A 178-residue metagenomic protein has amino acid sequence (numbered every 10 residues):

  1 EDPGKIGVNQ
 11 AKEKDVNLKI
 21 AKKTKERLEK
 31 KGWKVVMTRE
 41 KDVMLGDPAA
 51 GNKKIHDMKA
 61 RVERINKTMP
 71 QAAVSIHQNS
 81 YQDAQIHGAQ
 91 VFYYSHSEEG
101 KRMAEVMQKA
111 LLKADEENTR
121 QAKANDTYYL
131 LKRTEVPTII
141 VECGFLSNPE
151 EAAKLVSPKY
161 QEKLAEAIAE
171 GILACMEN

Functional and structural regions predicted by a protein language model:
E1-E105: Catalytic-core regions of hydrolytic enzymes
D2-A11, E40-G46, N52, H56 (+4 more regions): Peptidoglycan cell-wall recognition and remodeling modules
K23, R27, A110, G171: Rossmann-fold NAD(P)-dependent oxidoreductase module
G32, G88, N118-T119, E135: A generic structural signal for alpha->beta connector loops
T68, S75, Q82-D83, T119-N178: Active-site-adjacent mobile loop/cap segments within catalytic or ligand-binding domains
E99-A124: Active-site-adjacent substrate-binding region of metalloamidase/peptidase-like peptide-processing proteins
